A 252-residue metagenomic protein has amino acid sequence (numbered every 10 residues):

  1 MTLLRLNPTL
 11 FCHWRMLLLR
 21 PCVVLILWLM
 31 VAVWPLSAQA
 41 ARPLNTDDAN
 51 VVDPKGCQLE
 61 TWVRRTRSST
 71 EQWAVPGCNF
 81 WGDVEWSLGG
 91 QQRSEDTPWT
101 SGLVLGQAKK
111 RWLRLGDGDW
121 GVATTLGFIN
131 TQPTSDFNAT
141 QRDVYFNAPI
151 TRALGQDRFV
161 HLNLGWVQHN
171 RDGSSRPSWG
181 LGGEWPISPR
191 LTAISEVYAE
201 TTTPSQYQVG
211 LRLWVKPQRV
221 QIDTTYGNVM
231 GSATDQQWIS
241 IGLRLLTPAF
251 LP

Functional and structural regions predicted by a protein language model:
M1-L19: N-terminal secretory signal peptides that target proteins for export/translocation
H13-W14, V24, F80: Residue-level detector of bioactive/disordered segments in secreted/extracellular proteins and virion assembly
L18, V31-A32: Hydrophobic alpha-helical transmembrane segments of integral membrane proteins, especially lipid-exposed positions
R20-W28: Sec-dependent N-terminal signal peptides
Q39-P252: Transmembrane beta-barrel domains of Gram-negative outer membranes and organellar outer membranes
